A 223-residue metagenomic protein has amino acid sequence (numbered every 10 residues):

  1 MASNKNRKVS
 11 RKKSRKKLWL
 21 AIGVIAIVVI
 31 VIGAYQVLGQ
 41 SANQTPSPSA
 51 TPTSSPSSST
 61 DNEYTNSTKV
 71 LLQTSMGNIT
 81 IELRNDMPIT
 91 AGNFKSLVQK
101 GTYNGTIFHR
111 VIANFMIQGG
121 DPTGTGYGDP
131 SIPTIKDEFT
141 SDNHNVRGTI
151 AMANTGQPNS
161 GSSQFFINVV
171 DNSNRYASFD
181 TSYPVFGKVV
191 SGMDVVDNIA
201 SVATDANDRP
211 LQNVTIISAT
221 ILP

Functional and structural regions predicted by a protein language model:
A2-P223: Cyclophilin-like peptidyl-prolyl cis-trans isomerases
